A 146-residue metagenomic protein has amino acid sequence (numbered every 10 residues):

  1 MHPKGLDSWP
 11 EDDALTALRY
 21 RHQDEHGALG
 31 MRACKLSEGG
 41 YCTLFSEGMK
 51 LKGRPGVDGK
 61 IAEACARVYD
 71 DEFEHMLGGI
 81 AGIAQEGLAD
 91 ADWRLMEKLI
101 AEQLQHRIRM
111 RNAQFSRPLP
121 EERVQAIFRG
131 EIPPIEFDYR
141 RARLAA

Functional and structural regions predicted by a protein language model:
M1-A146: Non-heme di-metal
